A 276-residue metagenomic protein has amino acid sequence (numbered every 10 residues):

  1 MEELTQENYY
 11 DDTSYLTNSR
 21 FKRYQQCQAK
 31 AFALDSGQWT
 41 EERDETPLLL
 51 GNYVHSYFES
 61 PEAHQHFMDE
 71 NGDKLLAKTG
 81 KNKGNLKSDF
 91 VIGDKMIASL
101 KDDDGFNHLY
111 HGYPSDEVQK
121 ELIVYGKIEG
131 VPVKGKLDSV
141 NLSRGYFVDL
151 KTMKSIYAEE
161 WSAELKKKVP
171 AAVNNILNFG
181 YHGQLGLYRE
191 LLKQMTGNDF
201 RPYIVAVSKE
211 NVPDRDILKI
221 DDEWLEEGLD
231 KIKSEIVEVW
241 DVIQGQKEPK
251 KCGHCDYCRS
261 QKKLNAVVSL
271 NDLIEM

Functional and structural regions predicted by a protein language model:
M1-K136: Metal-dependent nuclease catalytic cores that hydrolyze phosphodiester bonds in DNA/RNA, characterized by
R43, N82-N85, W161-F179, E223: Short histidine-centered catalytic/ligand-binding loop motif
F58-E62, T152-S155, K193-G197, Q244: Hydrophobic/aromatic-lined pockets within catalytic cores
I97, N175-H182, L187-M276: Metal-dependent nuclease catalytic regions and adjoining charged, substrate-binding loops involved in nucleic-acid end
H111-P114, N141-D149, L192-F200: Secondary-structure boundary elements
L122-I128, N141-S143, T152-K154, R259: Short, flexible loop/turn elements at secondary-structure junctions
G130-K134, N141, G145, D199 (+1 more regions): Coil-to-beta-strand transition motifs
G135-A171: Conserved catalytic cores of phosphodiester-cleaving nucleases, focusing on short active-site segments
